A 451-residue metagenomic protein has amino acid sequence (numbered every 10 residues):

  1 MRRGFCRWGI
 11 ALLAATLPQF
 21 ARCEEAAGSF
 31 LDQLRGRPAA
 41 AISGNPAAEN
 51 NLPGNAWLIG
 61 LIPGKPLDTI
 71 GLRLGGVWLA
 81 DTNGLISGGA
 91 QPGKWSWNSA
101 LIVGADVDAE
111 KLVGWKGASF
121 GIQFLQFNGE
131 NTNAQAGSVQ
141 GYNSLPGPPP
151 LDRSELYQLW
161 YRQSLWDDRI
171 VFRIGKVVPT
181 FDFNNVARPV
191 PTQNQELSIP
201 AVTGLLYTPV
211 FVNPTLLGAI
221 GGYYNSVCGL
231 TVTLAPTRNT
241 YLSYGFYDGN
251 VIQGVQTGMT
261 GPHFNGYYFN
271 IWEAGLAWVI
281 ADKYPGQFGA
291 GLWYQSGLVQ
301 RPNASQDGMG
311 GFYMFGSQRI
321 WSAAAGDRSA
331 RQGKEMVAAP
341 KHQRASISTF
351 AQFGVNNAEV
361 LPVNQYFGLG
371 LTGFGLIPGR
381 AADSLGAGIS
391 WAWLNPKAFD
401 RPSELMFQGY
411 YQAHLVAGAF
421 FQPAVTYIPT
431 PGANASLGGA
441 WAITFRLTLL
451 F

Functional and structural regions predicted by a protein language model:
M1-G9: Bacterial N-terminal signal peptides that target proteins for export
L13-A14, F20-L85, P92, D108-G114 (+1 more regions): N-terminal periplasmic/intermembrane-space "pro-region" immediately following the signal or transit peptide
E25-A26, W57-L74, V107-F120, W166-R169 (+5 more regions): Short loop/turn motifs that connect adjacent beta-strands in outer-membrane beta-barrel proteins
L74-G76, F120-F124, F172-I174, V232 (+6 more regions): Membrane-embedded beta-strand positions of outer-membrane beta-barrel proteins
W95-W97, P150-R153, I220-Y224, F264-G266 (+4 more regions): Short sequence motifs at beta-strands and strand-loop junctions characteristic of Gram-negative outer-membrane
N98-G249, L361-K397: Outer membrane beta-barrel
Q253-H263, E273-L276, G291-Q306, G310 (+4 more regions): Outer membrane beta-barrel transmembrane domains
G439-F451: Outer-membrane beta-barrel "beta-signal"
